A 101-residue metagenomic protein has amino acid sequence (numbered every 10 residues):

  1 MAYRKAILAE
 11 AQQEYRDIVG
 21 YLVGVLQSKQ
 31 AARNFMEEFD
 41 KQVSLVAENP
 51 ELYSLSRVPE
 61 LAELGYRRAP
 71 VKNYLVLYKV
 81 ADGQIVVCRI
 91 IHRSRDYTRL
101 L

Functional and structural regions predicted by a protein language model:
M1-A62: Basic, Lys/Arg-enriched alpha-helical interface segments
L26, V71-L75, K79-L101: Enriched for short, Lys/Arg-rich terminal
L52-G83: Basic/aromatic recognition patch in beta-strand/loop cores that engages polyanionic ligands
